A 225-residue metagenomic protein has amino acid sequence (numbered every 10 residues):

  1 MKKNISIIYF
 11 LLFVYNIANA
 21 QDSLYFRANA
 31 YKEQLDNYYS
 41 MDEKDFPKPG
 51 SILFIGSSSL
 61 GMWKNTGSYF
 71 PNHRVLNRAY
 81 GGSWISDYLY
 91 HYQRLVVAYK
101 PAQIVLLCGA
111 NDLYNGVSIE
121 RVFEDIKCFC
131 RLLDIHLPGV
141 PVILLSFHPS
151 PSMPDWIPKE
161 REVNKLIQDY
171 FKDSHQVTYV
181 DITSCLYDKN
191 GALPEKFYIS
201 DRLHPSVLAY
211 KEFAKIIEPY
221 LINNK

Functional and structural regions predicted by a protein language model:
M1-L53, K64, S68, N224: N-terminal secretory targeting modules
D45-K48, Y69-F70, A98, H136 (+1 more regions): Extracellular/periplasmic catalytic domains that process cell-envelope and extracellular macromolecules
L53-I55, L76: Conserved beta-strand elements of the Class I
L60-Y69, R74-L76, I85-F123, I143 (+1 more regions): Oxyanion-hole/transition-state-stabilizing segment in secreted/luminal serine hydrolases and related acyltransferases
G67, V96, C130-D134, Q168-K172 (+1 more regions): N-terminal cationic-hydrophobic initiation segments that often serve targeting/anchoring roles
E120-F129, K159-N164: Charged helix-capping and loop-helix junction motifs
L137-P141: A short helix->loop->beta-strand "cap" motif at the edges of active sites that frequently abuts
P151-K225: Catalytic His-Asp segment of secreted/periplasmic serine-dependent ester chemistry enzymes
